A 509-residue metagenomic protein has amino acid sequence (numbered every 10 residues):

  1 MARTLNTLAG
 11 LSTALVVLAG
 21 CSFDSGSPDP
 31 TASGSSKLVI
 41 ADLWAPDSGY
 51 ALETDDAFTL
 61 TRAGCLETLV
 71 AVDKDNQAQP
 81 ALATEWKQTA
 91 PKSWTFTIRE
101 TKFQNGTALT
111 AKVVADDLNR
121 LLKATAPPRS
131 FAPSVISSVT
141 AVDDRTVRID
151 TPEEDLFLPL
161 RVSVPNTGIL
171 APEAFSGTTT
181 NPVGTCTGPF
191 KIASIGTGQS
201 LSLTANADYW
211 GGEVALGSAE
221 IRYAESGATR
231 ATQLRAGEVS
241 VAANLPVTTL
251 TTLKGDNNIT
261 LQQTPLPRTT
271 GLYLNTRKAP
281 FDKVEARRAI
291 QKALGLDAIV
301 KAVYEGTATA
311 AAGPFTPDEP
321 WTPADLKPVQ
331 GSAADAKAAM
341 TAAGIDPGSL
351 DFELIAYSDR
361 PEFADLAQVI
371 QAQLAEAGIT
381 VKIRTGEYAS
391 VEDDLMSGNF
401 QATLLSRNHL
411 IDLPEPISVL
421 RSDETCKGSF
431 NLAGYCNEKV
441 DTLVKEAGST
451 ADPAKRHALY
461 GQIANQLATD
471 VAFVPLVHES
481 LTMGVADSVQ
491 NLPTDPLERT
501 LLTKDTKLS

Functional and structural regions predicted by a protein language model:
A41-T89, N119, T185-C186: N-terminal lobe/hinge region of extracytoplasmic solute-binding protein
T84-P127, V142, R148, P280: Aromatic- and charge-enriched surface segment that lines or borders ligand/interaction sites
K87, S130-E173, S194: Surface-exposed binding/hinge segments that line and control ligand-binding clefts or catalytic entry sites
V162-E213, S218: Gly/Pro-rich hinge or "lid" segments in bacterial periplasmic/extracellular proteins
A207-T252: Ligand-site clamp/hinge motif
D282-A372: Append "and occasionally in soluble cytosolic enzymes with long acidic Gly/Pro-rich linkers
L294-P320, E362-V369, L395-S509: Detector for C-terminal structural segments
T341-H409: Ligand/substrate-recognition segments at binding pockets and active sites
